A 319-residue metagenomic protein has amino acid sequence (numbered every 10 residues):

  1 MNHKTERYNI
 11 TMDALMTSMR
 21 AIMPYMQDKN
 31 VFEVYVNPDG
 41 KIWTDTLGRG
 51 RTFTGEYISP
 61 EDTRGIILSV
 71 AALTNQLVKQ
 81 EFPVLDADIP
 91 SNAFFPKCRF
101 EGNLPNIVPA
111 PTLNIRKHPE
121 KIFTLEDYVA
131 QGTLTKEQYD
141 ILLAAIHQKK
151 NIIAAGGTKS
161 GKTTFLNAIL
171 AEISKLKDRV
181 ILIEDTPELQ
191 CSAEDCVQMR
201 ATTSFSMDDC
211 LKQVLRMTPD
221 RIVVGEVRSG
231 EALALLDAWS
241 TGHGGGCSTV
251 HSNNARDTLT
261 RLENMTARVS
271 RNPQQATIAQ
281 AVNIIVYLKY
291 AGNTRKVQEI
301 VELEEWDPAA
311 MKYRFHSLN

Functional and structural regions predicted by a protein language model:
M1-T54: N-terminal anchoring/assembly modules that precede and organize ATP-driven motor systems
H3-M16, E33, L73, I181 (+1 more regions): Mobile, glycine- and charge-enriched loop segments and immediately flanking short secondary-structure elements within
R7, A14, S18, I58-I66 (+2 more regions): Short amphipathic alpha-helical segments
T17-D28, D88-A93, R268-P273: Short aromatic-glycine motifs in intrinsically disordered, low-complexity regions
D28, D45, G50-Q148: P-loop NTP-binding catalytic core
W43-D45, T52, Q190-S192, R256-T260 (+2 more regions): Switch/connector loops and helix/strand junctions flanking conserved nucleotide-binding motifs in nucleotide-processing
P109, A279-N319: Conserved P-loop NTPase
K149-A155, K159, T164, A168-A281 (+1 more regions): Switch/coupling sub-region of P-loop NTPases
